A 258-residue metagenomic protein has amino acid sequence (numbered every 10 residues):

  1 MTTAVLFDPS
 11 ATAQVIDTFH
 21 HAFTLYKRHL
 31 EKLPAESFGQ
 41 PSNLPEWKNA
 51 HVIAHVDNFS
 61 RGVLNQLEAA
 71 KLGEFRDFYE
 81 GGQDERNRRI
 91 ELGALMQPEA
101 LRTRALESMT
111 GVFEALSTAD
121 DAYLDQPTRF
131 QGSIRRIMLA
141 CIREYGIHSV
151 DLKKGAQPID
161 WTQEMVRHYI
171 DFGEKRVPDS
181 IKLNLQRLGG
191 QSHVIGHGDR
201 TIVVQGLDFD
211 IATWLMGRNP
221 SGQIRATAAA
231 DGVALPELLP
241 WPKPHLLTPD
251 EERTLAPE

Functional and structural regions predicted by a protein language model:
T2-N43, H51-A54: Basic, Lys/Arg-rich alpha-helical nucleic-acid-recognition elements, primarily the DNA-binding modules of transcription
T2-Q14, E68-F78, T118-E258: Structured surface interface patches that mediate subunit assembly and partner/cofactor docking
T12-V15, F19, P98-A105, M138-C141: Hydrophobic packing residues in well-ordered alpha-helices of helical domains and bundles
F23-E31, S60-L64, L106-D120, G146-S149: Structural signal for well-ordered, non-membrane alpha-helices
K27-K48, A115-Q131: Helix-loop segments that flank and shape redox-cofactor active sites
L44-N49, H55, I134-M138: Secondary-structure capping and boundary motifs in well-ordered enzyme cores
A50-G81: Conserved alpha-helical segments that form or flank metal/cofactor-binding pockets of metalloenzymes
R86-S108: A short, structured beta-strand-centered segment in the mid-to-C-terminal lobe of catalytic cores from group-transfer
